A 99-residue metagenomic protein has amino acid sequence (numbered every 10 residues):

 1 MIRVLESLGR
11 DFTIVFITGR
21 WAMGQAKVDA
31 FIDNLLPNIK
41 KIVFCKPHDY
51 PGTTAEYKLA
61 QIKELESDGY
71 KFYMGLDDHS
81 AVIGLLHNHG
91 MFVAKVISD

Functional and structural regions predicted by a protein language model:
M1-V15, A22-A26, E56-L59: Short, acidic loop-to-helix structural element flanking the phosphoryl-transfer center in phosphate-processing enzymes
L5-G9, K63-E66, H87: Surface-exposed amphipathic alpha-helices with a cationic face
G9-F16, E66-F72: Short, surface-exposed connector motifs at secondary-structure boundaries
F12, K41, M91-F92: A structural micro-motif
I17, C45-K46, V96-D99: Conserved beta-strand termini and adjacent loop/short-helix elements that scaffold enzyme active sites in alpha/beta
T18-W21, P47-H48, D78-A81: Acidic carboxylate-rich catalytic motifs and surrounding loops in phosphoryl-/glycosyl-chemistry enzymes
A22-K71: Substrate-recognition "cap/lid" segment bordering the active-site pocket of phosphatases
I62, Y70-D99: Acidic, Mg2+-coordinating phosphoryl-transfer loop and its flanking beta/alpha structural elements, shared across
